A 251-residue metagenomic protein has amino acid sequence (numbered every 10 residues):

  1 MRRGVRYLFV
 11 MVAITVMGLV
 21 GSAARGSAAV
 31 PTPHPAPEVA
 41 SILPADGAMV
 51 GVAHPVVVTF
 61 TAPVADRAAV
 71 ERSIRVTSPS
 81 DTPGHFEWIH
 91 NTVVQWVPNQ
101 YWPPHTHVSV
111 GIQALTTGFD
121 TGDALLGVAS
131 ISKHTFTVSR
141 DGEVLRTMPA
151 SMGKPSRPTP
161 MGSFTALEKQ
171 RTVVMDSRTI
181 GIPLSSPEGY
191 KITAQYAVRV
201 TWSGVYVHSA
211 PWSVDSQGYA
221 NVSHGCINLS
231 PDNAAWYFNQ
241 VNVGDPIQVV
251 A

Functional and structural regions predicted by a protein language model:
R2-V12, G18-G21, R25-L125: Acidic, low-complexity Ser/Thr/Gly/Pro-rich repeat segments typical of extracellular/periplasmic and surface-exposed
V30-P33, D120-E143, P158-M161: Low-complexity, Pro/Ser/Thr- and charge-rich linker/hinge segments at domain boundaries
T61-P63, P79, I89-N91, N99-Y101 (+8 more regions): Solvent-exposed coil/turn segments that connect beta secondary-structure elements in extracytoplasmic/periplasmic
D123-L125, K154-M161, V173-A251: Exported/periplasmic cell-wall-interacting domains
F136, A166, V198: Conserved hydrophobic/aromatic pocket- or pore-lining residues that grip, position, or stack substrates in active sites
